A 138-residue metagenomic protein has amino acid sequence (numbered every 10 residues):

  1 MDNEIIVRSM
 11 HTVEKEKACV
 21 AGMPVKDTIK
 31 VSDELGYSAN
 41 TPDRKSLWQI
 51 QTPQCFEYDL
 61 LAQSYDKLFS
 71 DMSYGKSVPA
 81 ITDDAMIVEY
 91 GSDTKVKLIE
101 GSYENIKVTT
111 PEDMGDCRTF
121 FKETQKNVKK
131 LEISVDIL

Functional and structural regions predicted by a protein language model:
M1, M23-V25, R44, T52 (+2 more regions): Fold-independent oxyanion-binding glycine-rich loops and adjacent beta-strand/coil segments at enzyme active sites
M1-S32, Q51: Conserved beta-loop-beta/alpha segment of the NTase-like Rossmann-fold superfamily that binds/positions NTPs
E4, S32-E34, V108-D113: Short secondary-structure transition/capping segments
M10-H11, S38-N40, V88: Short secondary-structure boundary/capping segments
H11, R44-K45, V96-L98: Short hydrophobic/aromatic segments of transmembrane alpha-helices and their interfaces
K15, L35, D93-K95: A generic structural signal for alpha->beta connector loops
V31-F56: Short, flexible, basic/aromatic active-site loop/helix in glycosyltransferases
Q49-L138: Conserved alpha/beta core of the MobA/IspD/sugar-nucleotide pyrophosphorylase nucleotidyltransferase superfamily
